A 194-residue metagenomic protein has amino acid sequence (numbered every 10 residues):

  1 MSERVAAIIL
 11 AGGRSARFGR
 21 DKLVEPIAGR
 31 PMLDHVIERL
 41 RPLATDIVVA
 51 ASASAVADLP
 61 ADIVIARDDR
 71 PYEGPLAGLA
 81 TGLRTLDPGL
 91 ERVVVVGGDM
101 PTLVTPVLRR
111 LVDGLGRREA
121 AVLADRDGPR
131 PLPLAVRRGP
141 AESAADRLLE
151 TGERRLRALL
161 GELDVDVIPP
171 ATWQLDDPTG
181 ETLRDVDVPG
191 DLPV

Functional and structural regions predicted by a protein language model:
M1-A6, P189-V194: SAM-dependent methyltransferases
S2-T182: Nucleotide and nucleotide-moiety/phosphate-recognizing core
